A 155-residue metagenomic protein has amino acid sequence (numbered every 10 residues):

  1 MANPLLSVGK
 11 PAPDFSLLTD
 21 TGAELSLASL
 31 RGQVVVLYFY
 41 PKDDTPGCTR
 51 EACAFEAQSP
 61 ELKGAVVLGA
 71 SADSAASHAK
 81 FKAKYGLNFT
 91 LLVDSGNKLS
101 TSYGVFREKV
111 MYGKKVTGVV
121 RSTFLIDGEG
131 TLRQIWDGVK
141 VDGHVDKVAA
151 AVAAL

Functional and structural regions predicted by a protein language model:
M1-L155: Chalcogenol-based redox active-site neighborhoods
